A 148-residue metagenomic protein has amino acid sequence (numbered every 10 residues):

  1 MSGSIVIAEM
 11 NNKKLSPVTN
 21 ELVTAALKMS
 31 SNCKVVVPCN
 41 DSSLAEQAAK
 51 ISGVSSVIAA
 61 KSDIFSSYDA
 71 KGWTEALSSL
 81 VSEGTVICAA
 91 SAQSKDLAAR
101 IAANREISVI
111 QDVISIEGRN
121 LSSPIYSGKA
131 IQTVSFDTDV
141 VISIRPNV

Functional and structural regions predicted by a protein language model:
M1-V148: N-terminal glycine-rich FAD/FM-binding segment characteristic of electron-transfer flavoproteins
